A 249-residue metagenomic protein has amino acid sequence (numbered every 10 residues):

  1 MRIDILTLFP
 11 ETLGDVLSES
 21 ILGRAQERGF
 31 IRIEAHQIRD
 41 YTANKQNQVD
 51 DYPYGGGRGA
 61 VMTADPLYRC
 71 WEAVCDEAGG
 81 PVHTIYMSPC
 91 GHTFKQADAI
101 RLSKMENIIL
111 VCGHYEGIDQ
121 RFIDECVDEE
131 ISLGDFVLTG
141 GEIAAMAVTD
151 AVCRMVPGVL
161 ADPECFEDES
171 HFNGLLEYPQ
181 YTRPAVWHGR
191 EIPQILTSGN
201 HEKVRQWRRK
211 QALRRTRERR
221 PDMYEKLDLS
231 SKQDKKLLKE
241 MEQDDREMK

Functional and structural regions predicted by a protein language model:
M1, P184-K249: SAM-dependent methyltransferases
M1-V74, E202-E225: N-terminal nucleotide/polyanion-binding subdomain common to many enzyme families
D4-L6, E34-H36, H83-I85, I108-I109 (+1 more regions): Hydrophobic/aromatic beta-strand patches that form the interior of the parallel beta-sheet core in alpha/beta enzyme
S20-R24, I100-K104, C126: Short, solvent-exposed amphipathic alpha-helical segments in soluble enzyme and RNA/protein-processing domains
R58-V61, T93, Y115, D119 (+5 more regions): Gly/Ser/Thr-rich beta-alpha loop segments that engage phosphate groups in nucleotides
T63-H114, Q120, P157: S-adenosyl-L-methionine/SAH cofactor-binding core of RNA-modifying enzymes
F122-E169: Structured adenosyl-cofactor binding patch, chiefly the S-adenosyl-L-methionine
I143, M155-I195: Internal, active-site/partner-interface "lid" segment
